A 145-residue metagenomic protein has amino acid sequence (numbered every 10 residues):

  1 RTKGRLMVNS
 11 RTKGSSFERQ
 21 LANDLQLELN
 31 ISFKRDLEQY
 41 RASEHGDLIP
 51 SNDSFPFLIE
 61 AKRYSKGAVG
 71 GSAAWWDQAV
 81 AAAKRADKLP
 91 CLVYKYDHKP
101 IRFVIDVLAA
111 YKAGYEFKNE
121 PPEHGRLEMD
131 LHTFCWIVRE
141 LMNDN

Functional and structural regions predicted by a protein language model:
R1-N145: Catalytic phosphate/metal-binding cores of nucleic-acid and nucleotide-processing enzymes, i.e., regions that mediate
